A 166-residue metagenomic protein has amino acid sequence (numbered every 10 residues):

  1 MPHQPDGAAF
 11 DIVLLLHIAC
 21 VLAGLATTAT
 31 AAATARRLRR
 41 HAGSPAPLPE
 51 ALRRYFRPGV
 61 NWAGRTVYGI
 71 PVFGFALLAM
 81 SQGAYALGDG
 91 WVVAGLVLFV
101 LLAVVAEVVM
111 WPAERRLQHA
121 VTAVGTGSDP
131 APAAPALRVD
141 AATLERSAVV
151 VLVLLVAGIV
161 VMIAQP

Functional and structural regions predicted by a protein language model:
M1-P166: Polytopic transmembrane helical bundles with strong interfacial aromatic enrichment
